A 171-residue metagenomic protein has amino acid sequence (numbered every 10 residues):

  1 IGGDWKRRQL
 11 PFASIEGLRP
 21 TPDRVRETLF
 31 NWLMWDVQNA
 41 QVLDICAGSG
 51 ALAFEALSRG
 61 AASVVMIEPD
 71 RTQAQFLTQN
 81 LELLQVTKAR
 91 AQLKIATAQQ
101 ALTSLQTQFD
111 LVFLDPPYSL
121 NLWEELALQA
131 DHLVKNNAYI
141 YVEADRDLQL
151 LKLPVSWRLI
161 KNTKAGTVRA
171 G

Functional and structural regions predicted by a protein language model:
I1-G171: Class I S-adenosyl-L-methionine-dependent methyltransferase catalytic core
